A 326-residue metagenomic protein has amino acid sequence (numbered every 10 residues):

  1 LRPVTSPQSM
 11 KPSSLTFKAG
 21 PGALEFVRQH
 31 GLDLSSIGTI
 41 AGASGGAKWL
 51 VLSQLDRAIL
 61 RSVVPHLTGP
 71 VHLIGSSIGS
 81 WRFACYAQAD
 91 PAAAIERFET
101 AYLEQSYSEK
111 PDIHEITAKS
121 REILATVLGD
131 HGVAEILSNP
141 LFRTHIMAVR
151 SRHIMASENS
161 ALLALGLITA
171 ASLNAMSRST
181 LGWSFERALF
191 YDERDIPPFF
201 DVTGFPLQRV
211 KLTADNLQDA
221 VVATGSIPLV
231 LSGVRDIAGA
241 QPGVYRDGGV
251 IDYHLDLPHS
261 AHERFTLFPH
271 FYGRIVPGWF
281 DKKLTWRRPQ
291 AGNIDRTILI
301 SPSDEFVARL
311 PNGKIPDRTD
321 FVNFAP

Functional and structural regions predicted by a protein language model:
R2-H72, C85-P326: Patatin-like phospholipase
G75, G79: Gly/Ala-rich beta-loop-alpha elbow adjacent to hydrolase catalytic centers
